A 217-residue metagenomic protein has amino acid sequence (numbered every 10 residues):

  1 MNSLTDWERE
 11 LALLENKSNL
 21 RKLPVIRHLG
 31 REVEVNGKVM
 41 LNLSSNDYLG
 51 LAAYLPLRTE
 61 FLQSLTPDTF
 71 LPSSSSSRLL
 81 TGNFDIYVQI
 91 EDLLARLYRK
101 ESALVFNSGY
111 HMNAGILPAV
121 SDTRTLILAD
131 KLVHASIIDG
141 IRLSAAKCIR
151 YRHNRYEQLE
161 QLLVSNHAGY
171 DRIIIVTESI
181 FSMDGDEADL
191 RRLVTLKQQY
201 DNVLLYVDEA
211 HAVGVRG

Functional and structural regions predicted by a protein language model:
W7-R9, L13-P72, V203: N-terminal "arm"/small-domain region of PLP-dependent enzymes with the aminotransferase-like
T59-G109: Conserved N-terminal alpha-helix of the aminotransferase class I/II PLP-enzyme fold
V105, H111-I116, S136-I137, V213-R216: Short glycine/serine/threonine-rich phosphate/pyrophosphate-binding segments that cradle anionic phosphate groups
S108, L128-A145: Substrate-binding/gating loop at the entrance of the active-site cleft, primarily in PLP-dependent aminotransferase-like
I116-A135, Y156: Conserved PLP-anchoring active-site segment centered on the Schiff-base-forming lysine
A135, M183, V207, V213-G214: Catalytic P-loop NTPase motifs of RecA-like helicase/translocase cores
I149, H153-V207: Active-site phosphate-binding strand-loop segment of PLP-dependent enzymes
